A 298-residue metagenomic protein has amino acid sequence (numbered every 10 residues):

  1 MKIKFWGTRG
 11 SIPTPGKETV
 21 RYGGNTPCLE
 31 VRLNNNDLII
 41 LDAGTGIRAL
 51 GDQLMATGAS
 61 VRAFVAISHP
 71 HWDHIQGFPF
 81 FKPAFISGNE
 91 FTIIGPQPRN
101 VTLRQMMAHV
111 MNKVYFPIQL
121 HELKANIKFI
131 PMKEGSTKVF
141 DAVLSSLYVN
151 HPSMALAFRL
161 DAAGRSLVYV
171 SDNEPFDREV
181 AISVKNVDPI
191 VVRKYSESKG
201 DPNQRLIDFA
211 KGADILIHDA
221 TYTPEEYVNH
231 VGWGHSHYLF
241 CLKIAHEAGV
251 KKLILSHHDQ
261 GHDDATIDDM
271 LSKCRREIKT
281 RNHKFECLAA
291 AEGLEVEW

Functional and structural regions predicted by a protein language model:
K2-G58, L156-F176, I215: Conserved beta-strand hairpin/beta-sheet module of binuclear metal-dependent hydrolase folds, prominently
K4, I94, I127-K133, S145-L147 (+1 more regions): General small-molecule cofactor/ligand-binding pocket signal
C28-L33, K128-S256, I267-R276, T280-R281: Metal-dependent phosphodiesterase/nuclease catalytic metal-binding core
N36-I39, G44-I94: Active-site metal-binding motif and surrounding structural segment of the metallo-beta-lactamase
I39-G44, R62-H71, G95, V168-S171 (+4 more regions): Active-site neighborhood of phospho(di)ester-bond hydrolases with catalytic His/Asp-centered motifs
R48, H74, P224-E225, H262: Short glycine-rich, flexible loops that bind phosphorylated cofactors or substrates
S87-F91, G95-F129, G261-D263, D269: Active-site neighborhood of divalent metal-dependent phosphoester bond hydrolases
N282-E295: Canonical P-loop GTPase G-domain recognition
